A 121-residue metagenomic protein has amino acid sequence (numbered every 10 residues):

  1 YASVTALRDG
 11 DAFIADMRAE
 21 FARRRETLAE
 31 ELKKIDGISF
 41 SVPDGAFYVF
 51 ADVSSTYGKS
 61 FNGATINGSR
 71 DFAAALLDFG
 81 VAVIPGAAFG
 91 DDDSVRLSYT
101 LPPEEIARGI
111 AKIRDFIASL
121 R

Functional and structural regions predicted by a protein language model:
Y1-R121: PLP-dependent class I/II
